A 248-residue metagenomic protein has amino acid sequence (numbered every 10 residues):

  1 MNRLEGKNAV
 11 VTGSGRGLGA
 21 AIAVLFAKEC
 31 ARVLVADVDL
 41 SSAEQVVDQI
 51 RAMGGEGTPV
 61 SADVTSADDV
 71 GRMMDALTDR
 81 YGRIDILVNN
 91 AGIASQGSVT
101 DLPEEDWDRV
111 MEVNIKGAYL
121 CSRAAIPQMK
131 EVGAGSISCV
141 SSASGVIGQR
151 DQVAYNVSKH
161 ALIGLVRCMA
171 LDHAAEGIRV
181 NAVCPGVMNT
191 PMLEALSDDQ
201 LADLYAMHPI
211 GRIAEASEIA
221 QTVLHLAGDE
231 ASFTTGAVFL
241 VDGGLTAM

Functional and structural regions predicted by a protein language model:
V88, A174, R179, T234-G236: Short, small/polar-rich loop/turn modules that mediate ligand/substrate recognition or access, typified
A94, L102, G148-N156, C168 (+1 more regions): Active-site loop-to-helix junction immediately N-terminal to the catalytic Tyr of the SDR YXXXK motif in Rossmann-fold
S98-V99, P103-D108, L193, Q200-L204: Substrate-binding pocket helix/loop in short-chain dehydrogenase/reductase
S122, S158, V166: Active-site helix of classical SDR
P127, L171-A175, S232: Alpha-helical segment proximal to the catalytic Tyr-Lys
S142: Residue(s) in the substrate-gating loop at a strand-loop-helix junction that position the organic substrate next
A182, L204-T234, G243: C-terminal helical subdomain
